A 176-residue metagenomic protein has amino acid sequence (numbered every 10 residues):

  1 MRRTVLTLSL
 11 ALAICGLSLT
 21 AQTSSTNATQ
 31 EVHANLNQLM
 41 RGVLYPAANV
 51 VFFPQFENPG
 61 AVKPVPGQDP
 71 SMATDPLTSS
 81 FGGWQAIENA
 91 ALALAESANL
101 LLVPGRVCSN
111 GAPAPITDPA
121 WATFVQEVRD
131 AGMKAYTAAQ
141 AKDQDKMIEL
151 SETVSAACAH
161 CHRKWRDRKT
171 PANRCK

Functional and structural regions predicted by a protein language model:
M1-T4: Positively charged n-region of N-terminal signal peptides that target proteins for export
T7-S18: Bacterial N-terminal signal peptides
T23-K176: Mature extracytoplasmic or organellar-lumen-exposed domains after removal of signal/transit peptides
